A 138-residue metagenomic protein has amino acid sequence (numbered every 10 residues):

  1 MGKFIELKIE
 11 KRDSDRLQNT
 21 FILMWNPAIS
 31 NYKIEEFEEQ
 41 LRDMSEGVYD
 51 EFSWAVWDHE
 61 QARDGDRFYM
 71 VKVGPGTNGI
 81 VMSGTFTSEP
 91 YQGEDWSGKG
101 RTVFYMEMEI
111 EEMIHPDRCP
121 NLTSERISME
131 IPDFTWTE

Functional and structural regions predicted by a protein language model:
M1-D64: Compositionally biased, charged N-terminal/linker segments
W25, K72, I110: Pocket-edge structural micro-motifs
I29, G76, Q92: Surface-exposed, flexible loop/turn segments at secondary-structure boundaries
R63-D66, I127: Short, compositionally biased strand/turn segments that nucleate or flank brief secondary-structure elements
K72-N78: Short, charged beta-turn/beta-strand-edge "cap" motif at the junction between a beta-strand and an adjacent loop
G79, T85-E138: Aromatic- and Lys/Arg-enriched surface recognition patch
